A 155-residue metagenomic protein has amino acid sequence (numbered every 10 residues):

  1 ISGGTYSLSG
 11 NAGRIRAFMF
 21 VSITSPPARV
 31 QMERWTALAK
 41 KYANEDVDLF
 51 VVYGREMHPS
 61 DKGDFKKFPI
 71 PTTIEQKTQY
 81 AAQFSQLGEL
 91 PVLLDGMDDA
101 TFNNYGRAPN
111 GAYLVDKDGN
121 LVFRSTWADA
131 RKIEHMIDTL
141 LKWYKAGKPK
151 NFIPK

Functional and structural regions predicted by a protein language model:
I1-R16: A short beta-strand-turn-helix
G3, F18-M19, Q31-M32: Glycine- and small hydrophobic-enriched segments that form the cores of compact globular domains
A17-F18, L49, A112: Hydrophobic beta-strand anchors of alpha/beta hydrolase catalytic cores
M19-S25: Aromatic-flanked redox-active Cys/Sec active sites in thiol-based oxidoreductases, especially the WC-centered
A28-Q86, D99-T101: Structural microenvironment flanking redox-active thiols in thiol-disulfide oxidoreductases
F50, E134, K145-K155: Cysteine/selenocysteine-centered motifs that mediate thiol-based redox chemistry or coordinate metal-sulfur cofactors
Q86-L90, L94-D138: Thiol/disulfide oxidoreductase modules built on the thioredoxin-like
